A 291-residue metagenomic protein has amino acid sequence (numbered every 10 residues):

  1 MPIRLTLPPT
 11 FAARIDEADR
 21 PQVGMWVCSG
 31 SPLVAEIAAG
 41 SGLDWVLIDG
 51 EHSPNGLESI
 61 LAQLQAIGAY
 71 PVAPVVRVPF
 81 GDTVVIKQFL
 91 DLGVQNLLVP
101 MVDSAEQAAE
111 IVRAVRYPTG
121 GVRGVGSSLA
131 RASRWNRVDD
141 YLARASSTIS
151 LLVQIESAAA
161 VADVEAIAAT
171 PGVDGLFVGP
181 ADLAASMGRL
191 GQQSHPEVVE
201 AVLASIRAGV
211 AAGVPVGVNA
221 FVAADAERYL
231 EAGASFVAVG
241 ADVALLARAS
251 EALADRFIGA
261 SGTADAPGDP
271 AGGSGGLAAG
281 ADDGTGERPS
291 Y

Functional and structural regions predicted by a protein language model:
M1-W26, N136-S147, L203-A204, V210 (+1 more regions): N-terminal amphipathic alpha-helix/helix-capping segment at the start of soluble metabolic enzymes
P2, D82, R123-R137, I155-S157 (+1 more regions): C-terminal alpha-helical cap/extension of soluble enzyme domains
P2-P74, V78-G81, R113, L151 (+1 more regions): Conserved N-terminal beta1-alpha1 strand-loop-helix module at the mouth
I3-F11, H52-Y70, F80-K87, V102-P118 (+4 more regions): Active-site-adjacent beta->alpha loops and helix N-cap segments on the catalytic face of soluble alpha/beta enzymes
W26-G30, V76-T83, P100-D103, Q154-A159 (+1 more regions): Glycine-rich beta-to-alpha transition loops that act as phosphate-gripper elements at the mouths of alpha/beta enzyme
S41-W45, D91-N96, R116-Y117, T170-G175 (+1 more regions): Glycine-enriched alpha-helix->loop->beta-strand junction motifs that scaffold or abut catalytic
V84, V94-P171, D182-A185, P267-D269 (+2 more regions): Conserved anion-binding
P171-R189, S194-H195: Histidine/lysine/aspartate-rich catalytic loop segments that bind and position anionic ligands
